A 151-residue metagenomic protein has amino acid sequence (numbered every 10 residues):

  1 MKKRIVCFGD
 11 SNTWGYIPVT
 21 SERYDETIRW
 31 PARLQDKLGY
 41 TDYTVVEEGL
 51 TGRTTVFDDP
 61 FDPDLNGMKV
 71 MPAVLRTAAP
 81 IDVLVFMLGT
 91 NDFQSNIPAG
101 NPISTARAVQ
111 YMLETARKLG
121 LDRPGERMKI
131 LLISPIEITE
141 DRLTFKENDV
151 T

Functional and structural regions predicted by a protein language model:
M1-L50, V56-D59, A73-R76, L84: Serine-esterase "nucleophile elbow" of acetyl-processing enzymes
N12-W14, L50-T55, T90-Q94, E137-T139: Solvent-exposed loop/turn segments at secondary-structure junctions within structured extracellular/periplasmic domains
R33, Y40-T41, L65-T151: Alpha-helical cap/lid subdomain in secreted, periplasmic, or secretory-pathway luminal O-acyl-processing enzymes
